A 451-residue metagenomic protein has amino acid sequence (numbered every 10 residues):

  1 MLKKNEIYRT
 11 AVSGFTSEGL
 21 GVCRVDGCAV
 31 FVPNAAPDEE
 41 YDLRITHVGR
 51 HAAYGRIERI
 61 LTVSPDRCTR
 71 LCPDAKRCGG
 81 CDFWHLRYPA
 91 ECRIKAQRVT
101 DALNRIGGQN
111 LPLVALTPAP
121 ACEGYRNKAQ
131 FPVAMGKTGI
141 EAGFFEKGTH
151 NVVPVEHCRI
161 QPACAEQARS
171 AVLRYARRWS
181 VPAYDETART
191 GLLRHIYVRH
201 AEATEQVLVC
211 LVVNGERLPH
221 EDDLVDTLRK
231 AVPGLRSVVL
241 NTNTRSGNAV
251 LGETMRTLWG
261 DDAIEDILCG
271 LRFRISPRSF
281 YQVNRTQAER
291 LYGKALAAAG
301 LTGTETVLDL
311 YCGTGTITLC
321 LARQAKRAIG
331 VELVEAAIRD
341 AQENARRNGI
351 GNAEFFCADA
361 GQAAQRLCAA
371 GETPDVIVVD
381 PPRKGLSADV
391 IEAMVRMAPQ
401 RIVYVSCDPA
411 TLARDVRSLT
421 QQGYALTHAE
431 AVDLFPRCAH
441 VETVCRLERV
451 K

Functional and structural regions predicted by a protein language model:
M1-D74, E354-F355, Q362: Terminal RNA-binding accessory module
L2-R9, S17, H220-K451: Rossmann-like S-adenosyl-L-methionine
G21-D26, G143-E146, C210-V212, A341: Short, acidic/hydrophobic/Gly-rich beta-strand patch recurrent on exposed beta strands that often constitutes part
D38, Q161, N284: Short, conserved phosphate/pyrophosphate- and ester-handling motifs at nucleotide-, phospho-/glycolipid
E58-R70, K76-A183, E202-A203, L218: Extended interfacial segments that mediate partner engagement and assembly in macromolecular machines
V114-C122, E186-T187, H195, A431-L434: Short, solvent-exposed loop/turn elements at beta->coil junctions and helix N-caps that rim active or binding pockets
T190-A203: Short edge beta-strands and adjacent turn/loop segments
V198, E205-N214, R272-S276: Short, aliphatic-rich beta-strand segments
